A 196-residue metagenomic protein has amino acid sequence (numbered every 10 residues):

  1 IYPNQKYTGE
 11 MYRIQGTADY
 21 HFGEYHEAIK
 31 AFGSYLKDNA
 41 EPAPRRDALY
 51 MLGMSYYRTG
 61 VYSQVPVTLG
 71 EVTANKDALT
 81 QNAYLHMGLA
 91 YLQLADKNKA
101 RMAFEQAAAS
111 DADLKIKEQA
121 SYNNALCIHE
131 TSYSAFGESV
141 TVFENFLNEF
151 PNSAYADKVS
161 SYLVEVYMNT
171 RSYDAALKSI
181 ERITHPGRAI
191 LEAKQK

Functional and structural regions predicted by a protein language model:
I1-K196: Acidic, polar-rich low-complexity tracts and alpha-helical solenoid repeat scaffolds
